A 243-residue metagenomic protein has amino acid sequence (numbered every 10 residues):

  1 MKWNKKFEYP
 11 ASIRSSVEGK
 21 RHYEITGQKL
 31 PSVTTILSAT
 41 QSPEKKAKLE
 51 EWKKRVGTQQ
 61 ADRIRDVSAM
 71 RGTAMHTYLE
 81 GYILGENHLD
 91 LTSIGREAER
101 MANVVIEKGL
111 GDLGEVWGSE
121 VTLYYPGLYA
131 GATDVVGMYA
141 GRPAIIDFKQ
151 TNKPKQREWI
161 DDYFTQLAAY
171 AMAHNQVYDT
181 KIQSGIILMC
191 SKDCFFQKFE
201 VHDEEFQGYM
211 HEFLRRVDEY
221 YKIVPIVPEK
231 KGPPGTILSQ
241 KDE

Functional and structural regions predicted by a protein language model:
M1-A130: Metal-dependent nuclease catalytic cores that hydrolyze phosphodiester bonds in DNA/RNA, characterized by
M1-E8, I226-E243: Glycine- and charge-rich intrinsically disordered segments
H22, L30, A140, G235-L238: Polar low-complexity intrinsically disordered regions enriched in Ser/Thr and small residues
E99, L113, G141, M189 (+1 more regions): Intrinsically disordered, low-complexity, compositionally biased regions/tails
I106-D112, F196-E205, E243: Short, charged low-complexity intrinsically disordered segments located at boundaries of structured domains
E107-G111, K153-Q156, G232: Intrinsically disordered, low-complexity coil segments
W117-I226: Mg2+/Mn2+-dependent nuclease catalytic core
